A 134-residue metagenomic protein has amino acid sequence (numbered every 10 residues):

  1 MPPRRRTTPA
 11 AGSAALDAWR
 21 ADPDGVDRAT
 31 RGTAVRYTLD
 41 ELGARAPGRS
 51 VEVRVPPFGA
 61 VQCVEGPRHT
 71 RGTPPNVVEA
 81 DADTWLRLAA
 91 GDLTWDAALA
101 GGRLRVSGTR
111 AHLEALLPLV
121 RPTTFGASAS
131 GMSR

Functional and structural regions predicted by a protein language model:
M1-R134: Feature captures hydrophobic
